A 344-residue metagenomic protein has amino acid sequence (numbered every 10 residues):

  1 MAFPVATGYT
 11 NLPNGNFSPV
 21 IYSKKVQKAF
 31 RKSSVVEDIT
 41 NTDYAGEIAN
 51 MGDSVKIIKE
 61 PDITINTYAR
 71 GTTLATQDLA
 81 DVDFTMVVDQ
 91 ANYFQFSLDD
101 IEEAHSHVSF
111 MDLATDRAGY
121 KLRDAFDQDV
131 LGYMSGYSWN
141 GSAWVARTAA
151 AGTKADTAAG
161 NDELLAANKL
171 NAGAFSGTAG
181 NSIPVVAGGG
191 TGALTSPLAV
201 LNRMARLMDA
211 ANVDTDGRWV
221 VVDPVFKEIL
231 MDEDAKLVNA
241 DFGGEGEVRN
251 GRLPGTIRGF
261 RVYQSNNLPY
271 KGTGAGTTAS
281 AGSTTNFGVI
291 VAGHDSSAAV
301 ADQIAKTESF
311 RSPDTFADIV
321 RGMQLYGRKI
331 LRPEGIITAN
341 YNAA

Functional and structural regions predicted by a protein language model:
A2-N41, I48-A49, S54-T64, T85-V87 (+3 more regions): Sequence/fold signature of self-assembling virion shell proteins
K24-V26, L79, F84-M86, M134 (+2 more regions): Generic hydrophobic, helix-prone segments enriched in Leu/Val/Ile
R31, Y44, A205-L207: Short, charged/polar N-terminal "headpieces" of proteins
I57, D81-A150, D209-P224, V262 (+1 more regions): Long, contiguous amphipathic alpha-helices that act as assembly "spine/axial" helices in icosahedral shell and virion
D62-I65, R70-V82: Active-site-surrounding "flap" and adjacent substrate/cofactor-binding loops of secreted or lumenal enzymes, prototyped
A69-T73, N212, T256-Q264: Glycine-centered small-residue hotspots that permit tight backbone geometry or close packing
A75, G132, G136-Y137, E334 (+1 more regions): Residue-level signal for alpha-helical context at structural boundaries
V186-A235: Hydrophobic, aromatic-enriched interface-forming segments
